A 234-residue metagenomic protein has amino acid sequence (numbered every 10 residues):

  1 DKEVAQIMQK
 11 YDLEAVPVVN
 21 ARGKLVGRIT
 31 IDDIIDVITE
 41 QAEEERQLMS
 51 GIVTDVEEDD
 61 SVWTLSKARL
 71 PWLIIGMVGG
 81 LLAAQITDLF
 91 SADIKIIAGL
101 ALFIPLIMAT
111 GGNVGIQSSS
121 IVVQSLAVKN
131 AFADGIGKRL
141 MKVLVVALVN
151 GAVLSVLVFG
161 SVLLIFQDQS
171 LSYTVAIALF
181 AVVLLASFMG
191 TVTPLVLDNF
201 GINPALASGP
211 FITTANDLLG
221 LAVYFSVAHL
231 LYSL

Functional and structural regions predicted by a protein language model:
D1-L102: Cytosolic regulatory modules rich in charged/polar residues
G27, L70, G115, N203 (+1 more regions): Residue-level signature of catalytic and energy-coupling elements of molecular machines, predominantly ATP/GTP-dependent
D33-S66, Q117-L140, L195-G201: Non-transmembrane, extramembrane segments of multi-pass ion/lipid transporters
D36, W72, S120, L219-G220: Hydrophobic side chains within alpha-helical segments
V56, W72, G112, V182-V183: Hydrophobic alpha-helical scaffolding
R69, L89, F103-A109, V175-F180: Hydrophobic alpha-helical transmembrane segments of multi-pass small-molecule transporters/permeases
V78, A84, L89-D93, I97 (+1 more regions): Generic detector of multi-pass transmembrane helix bundles and their immediately adjacent loops in polytopic membrane
I86, L100-Q117: Hydrophobic, small-residue-rich transmembrane alpha-helices and their short perimembrane loops in multi-pass membrane
